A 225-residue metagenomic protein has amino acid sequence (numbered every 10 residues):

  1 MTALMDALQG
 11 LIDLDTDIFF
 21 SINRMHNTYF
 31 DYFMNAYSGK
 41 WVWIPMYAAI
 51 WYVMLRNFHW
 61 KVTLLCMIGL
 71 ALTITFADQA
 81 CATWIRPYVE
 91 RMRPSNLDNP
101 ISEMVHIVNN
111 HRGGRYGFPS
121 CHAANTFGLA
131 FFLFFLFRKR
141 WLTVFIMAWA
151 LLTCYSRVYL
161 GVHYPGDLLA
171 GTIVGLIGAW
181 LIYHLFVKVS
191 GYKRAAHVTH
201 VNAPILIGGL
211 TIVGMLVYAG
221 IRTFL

Functional and structural regions predicted by a protein language model:
M1-D6, L65-Y88, I212-Y218: N-terminal signal-anchor transmembrane alpha helix
M1-M46, C81-H111: N-terminal transmembrane-helix/juxtamembrane module of multi-pass inner/ER membrane proteins
Y37-M54, I68, H122-F127, F145: Hydrophobic alpha-helical transmembrane segments
W41, I68-A80, W84, L169 (+2 more regions): Hydrophobic, lipid-facing residues on alpha-helical transmembrane segments of integral membrane proteins
W51-A80, L142-V144: Interfacial segments of alpha-helical transmembrane regions
W51-L55, A77, C81-E90, F134 (+2 more regions): Membrane-water interface at transmembrane helix exits
L55-H59, P87-S95, V162, G166 (+1 more regions): Transmembrane helix-loop junctions in multipass membrane proteins, especially transporters and channels
H106-L225: Membrane-embedded catalytic cores of phosphoryl/pyrophosphoryl-handling enzymes
